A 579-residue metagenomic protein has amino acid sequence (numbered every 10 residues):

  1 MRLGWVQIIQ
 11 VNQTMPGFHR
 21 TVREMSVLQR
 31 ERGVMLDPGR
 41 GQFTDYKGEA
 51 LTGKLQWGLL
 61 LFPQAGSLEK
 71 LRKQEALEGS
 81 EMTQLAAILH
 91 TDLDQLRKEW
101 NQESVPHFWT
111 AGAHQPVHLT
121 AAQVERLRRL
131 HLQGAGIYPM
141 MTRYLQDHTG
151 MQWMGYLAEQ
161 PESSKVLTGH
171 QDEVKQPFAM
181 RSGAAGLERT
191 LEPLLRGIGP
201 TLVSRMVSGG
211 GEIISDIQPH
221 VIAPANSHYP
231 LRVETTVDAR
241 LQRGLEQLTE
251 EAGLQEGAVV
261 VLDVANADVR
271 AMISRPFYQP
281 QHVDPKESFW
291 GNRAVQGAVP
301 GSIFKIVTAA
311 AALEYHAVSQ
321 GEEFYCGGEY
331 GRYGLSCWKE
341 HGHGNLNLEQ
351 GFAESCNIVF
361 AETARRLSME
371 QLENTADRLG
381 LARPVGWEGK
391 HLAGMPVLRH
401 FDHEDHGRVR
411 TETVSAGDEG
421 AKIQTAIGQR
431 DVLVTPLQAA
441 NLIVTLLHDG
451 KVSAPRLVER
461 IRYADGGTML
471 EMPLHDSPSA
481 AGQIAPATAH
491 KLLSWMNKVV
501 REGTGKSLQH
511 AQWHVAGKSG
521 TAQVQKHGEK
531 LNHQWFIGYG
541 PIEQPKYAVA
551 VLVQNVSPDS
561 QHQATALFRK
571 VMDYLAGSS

Functional and structural regions predicted by a protein language model:
M1-Q281, N374-R378, N555, Q561-S579: Periplasmic/cell-envelope proteins involved in peptidoglycan metabolism and beta-lactam response
E212-I213, H220-V221, G257, D263-Q296 (+2 more regions): Beta-lactam-recognizing serine transpeptidase/beta-lactamase-like catalytic domain environment
